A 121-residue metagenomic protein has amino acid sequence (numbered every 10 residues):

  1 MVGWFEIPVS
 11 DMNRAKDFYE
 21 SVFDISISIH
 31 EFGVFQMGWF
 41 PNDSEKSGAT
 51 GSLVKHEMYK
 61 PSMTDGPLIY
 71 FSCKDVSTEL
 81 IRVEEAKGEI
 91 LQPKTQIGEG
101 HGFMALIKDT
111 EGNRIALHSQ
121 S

Functional and structural regions predicted by a protein language model:
M1-K16, G66-I69, S119-S121: N-terminal beta-strand motif that seeds the catalytic metal site of vicinal oxygen chelate
G3, I7, S28-E31, L80-I81 (+1 more regions): Vicinal oxygen chelate
E6-G48: Core segments of cupin and vicinal oxygen chelate
Q36-G38, P67, H101-A105: Short beta-strand micro-motifs in enzyme catalytic cores
G48-V54: A short, structured beta-strand/loop element
Y59-K60, T110: Mobile acidic interaction elements
K60-S62, E99: Short glycine/serine/proline-enriched coil/turn segments at secondary-structure junctions
S62-A86: Mid-chain, well-packed structural core segment of small domains
